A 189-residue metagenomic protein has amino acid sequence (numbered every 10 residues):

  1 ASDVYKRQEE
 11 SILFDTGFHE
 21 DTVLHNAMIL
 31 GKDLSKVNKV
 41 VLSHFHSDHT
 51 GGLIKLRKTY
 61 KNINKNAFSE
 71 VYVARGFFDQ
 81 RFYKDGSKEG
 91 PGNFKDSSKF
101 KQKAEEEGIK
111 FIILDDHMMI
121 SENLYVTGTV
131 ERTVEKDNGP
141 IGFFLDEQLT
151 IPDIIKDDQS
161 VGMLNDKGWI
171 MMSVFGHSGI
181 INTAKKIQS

Functional and structural regions predicted by a protein language model:
A1-Y5: Short, small-residue-biased leader/transition segments that mark boundaries at the very start of proteins
K6-K39, N62, G179-S189: Pre-active-site segment of Zn-dependent metallo-hydrolases
S11, E70, I170: Hydrophobic "anchor" residues on beta-strands that sit immediately upstream of conserved functional sites
F14, I120-T129, I170-M172: Short hydrophobic-aromatic micro-motifs
D15, A27, H44, N123 (+1 more regions): Divalent metal-coordination and catalytic microenvironments
N38-I112, D116, G128-G139: Active-site HxH/HxHxD metal-binding segment of metal-dependent hydrolases
D115-S121, V161-M163: Short acidic-hydrophobic surface loop/beta-edge motif
N138-P140, L149-S189: Active-site-proximal loop/helix segments of hydrolase catalytic cores
